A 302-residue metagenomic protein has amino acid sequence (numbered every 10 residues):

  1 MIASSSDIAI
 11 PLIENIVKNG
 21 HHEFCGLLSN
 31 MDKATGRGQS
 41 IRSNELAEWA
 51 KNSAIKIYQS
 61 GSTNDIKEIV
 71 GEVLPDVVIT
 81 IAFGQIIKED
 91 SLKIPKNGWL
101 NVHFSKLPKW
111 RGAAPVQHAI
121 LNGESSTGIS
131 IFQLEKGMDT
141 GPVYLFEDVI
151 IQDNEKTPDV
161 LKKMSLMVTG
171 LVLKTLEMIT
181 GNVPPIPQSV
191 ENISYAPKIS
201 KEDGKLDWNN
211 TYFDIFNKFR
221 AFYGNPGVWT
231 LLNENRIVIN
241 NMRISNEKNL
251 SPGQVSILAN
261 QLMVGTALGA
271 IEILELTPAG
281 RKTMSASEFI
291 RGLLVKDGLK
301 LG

Functional and structural regions predicted by a protein language model:
M1-R37: N-terminal Rossmann-like dinucleotide-binding module
S4, L27, A50, V78 (+7 more regions): A residue-level signal for conserved active-site and pocket-lining positions in enzyme catalytic cores
I10, S40-S43, T63-E68, Q85 (+1 more regions): Structural motif corresponding to alpha-helix initiation and N-cap regions
E23-L28, S53-V73, V78, Q85-F104: Internal alpha/beta domain cores that form substrate/cofactor-binding pockets in large enzymes and binding proteins
D32-K51: N-terminal beta-loop-helix "entrance" segment that forms/cooperates in small-molecule cofactor or anionic ligand
V77-Y195: Donor/substrate-binding cores of folate-linked one-carbon enzymes
P197-N210: Acyl-group handling in specialized metabolite and lipid biosynthesis
N209-G302: An anion-binding loop in the catalytic cleft
